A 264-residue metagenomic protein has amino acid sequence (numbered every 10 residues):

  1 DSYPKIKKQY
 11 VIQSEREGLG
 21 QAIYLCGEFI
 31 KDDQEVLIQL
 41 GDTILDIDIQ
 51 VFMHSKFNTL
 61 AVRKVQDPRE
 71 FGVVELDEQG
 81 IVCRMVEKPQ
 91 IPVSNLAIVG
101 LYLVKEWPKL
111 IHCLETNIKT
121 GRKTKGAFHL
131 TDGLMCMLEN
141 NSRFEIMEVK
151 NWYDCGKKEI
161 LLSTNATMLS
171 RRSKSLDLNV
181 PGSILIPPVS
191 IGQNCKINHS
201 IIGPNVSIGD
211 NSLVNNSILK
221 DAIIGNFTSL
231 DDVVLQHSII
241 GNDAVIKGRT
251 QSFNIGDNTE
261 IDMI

Functional and structural regions predicted by a protein language model:
S2-E78: Conserved beta-loop-beta/alpha segment of the NTase-like Rossmann-fold superfamily that binds/positions NTPs
K7-Q9, I81, R143-E145: Conserved beta-strand segments of alpha/beta enzyme cores
V11, L37, T59-A61, Y102 (+3 more regions): Hydrophobic/aromatic beta-strand patches that form the interior of the parallel beta-sheet core in alpha/beta enzyme
Q13-E15, E87-Q90, N151: Residues that form or immediately flank small-molecule/cofactor binding pockets and catalytic motifs
I23, V82, W107-L110, L130-T131 (+1 more regions): A general structural signal for well-ordered alpha-helical segments in protein cores
I44-K119: Conserved core of the sugar-phosphate nucleotidyltransferase
E78, T116-I264: Left-handed beta-helix
